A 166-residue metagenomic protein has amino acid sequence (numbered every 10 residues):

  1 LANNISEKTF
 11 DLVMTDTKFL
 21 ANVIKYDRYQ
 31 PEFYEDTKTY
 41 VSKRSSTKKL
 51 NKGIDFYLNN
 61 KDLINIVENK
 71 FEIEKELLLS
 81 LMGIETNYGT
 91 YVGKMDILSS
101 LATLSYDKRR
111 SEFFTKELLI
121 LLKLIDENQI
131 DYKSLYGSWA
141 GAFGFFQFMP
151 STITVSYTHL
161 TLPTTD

Functional and structural regions predicted by a protein language model:
L1-E68: An acidic, Gly/Ser/Thr/Pro-rich helix-cap/linker signature
S42-Y157: Acidic/His-rich structured neighborhood in mature extracellular/periplasmic domains
N87, T164-T165: A very general structural signal that marks isolated residues within well-ordered alpha-helical segments
T158-T164: Conserved small/polar residues in nucleotide/adenosyl-binding loops
